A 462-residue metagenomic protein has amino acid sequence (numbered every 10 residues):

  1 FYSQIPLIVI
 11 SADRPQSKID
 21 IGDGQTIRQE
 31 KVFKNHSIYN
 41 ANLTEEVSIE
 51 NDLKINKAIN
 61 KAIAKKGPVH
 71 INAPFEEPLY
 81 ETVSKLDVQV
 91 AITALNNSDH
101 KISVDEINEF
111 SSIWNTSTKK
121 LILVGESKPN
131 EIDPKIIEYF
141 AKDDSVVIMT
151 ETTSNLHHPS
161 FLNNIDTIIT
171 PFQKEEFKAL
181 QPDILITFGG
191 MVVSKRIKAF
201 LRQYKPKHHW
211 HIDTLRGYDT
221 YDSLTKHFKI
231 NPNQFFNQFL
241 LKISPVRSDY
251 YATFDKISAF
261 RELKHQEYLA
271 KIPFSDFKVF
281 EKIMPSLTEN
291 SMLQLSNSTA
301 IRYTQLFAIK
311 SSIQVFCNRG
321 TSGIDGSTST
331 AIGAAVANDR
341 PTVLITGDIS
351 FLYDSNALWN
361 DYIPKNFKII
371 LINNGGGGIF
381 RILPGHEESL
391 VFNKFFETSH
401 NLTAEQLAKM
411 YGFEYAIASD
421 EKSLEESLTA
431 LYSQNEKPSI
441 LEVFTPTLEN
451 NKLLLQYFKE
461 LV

Functional and structural regions predicted by a protein language model:
I10, K18-I27, L306-V462: Thiamine diphosphate
S11-A58, T150-I257, Y362, P384: Glycine-rich, acidic loop regions that bind phosphate or pyrophosphate groups
K31, P68, A73-V104, S427-V462: Glycine/aspartate-rich loop-and-adjacent alpha/beta segment that forms the canonical ThDP
I59-K66, I107-K120, F140, I283-E289 (+2 more regions): Glycine-rich phosphate/diphosphate-binding loops that line cofactor/substrate pockets in enzymes
N72-F75, L123-K128, E151-T153, T187-M191 (+3 more regions): Structural motif
K119-L121, I184, M292, P341-V343: Structural motif
V124-W210, K310-N338, D354-N356, S419-D420: Glycine-rich, anion-gripping cofactor-binding loops and their flanking helix/strand elements in enzyme active sites
D255-D339: Active-site diphosphate/adenylate-binding microenvironment
